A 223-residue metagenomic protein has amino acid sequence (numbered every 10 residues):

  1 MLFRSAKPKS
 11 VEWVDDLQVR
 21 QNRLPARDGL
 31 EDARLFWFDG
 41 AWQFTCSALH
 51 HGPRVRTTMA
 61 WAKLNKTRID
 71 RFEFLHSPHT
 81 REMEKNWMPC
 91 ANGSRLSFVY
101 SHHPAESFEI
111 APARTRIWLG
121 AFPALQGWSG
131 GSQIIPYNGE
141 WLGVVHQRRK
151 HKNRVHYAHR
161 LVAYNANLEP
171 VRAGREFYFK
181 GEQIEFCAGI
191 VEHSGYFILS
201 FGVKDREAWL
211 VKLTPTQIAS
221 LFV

Functional and structural regions predicted by a protein language model:
M1-L2: Short, small-residue-biased leader/transition segments that mark boundaries at the very start of proteins
P8-F36, L64-C90, P112-I135, N165-V191 (+1 more regions): Surface loop/turn signatures of beta-propeller and other carbohydrate-active proteins
L35-H51, N86-S101, E140-R149, F197-G202: Hydrophobic core segments of beta-strands in well-ordered, beta-rich domains
H51-R56, K152-Y157: Short, solvent-exposed loop/turn segments at conserved positions within beta-propeller repeat blades
A60, R95-Y100, P104-Q126, L142: Active-site-proximal binding-pocket segments
H146-V155, V211: Short, conserved, GDST-rich strand-edge loop motifs in beta-rich repeat architectures
Y196-V223: Blade-level signature of beta-propeller repeat domains, shared across WD40, Kelch, NHL, RCC1 and BNR/Asp-box propellers
